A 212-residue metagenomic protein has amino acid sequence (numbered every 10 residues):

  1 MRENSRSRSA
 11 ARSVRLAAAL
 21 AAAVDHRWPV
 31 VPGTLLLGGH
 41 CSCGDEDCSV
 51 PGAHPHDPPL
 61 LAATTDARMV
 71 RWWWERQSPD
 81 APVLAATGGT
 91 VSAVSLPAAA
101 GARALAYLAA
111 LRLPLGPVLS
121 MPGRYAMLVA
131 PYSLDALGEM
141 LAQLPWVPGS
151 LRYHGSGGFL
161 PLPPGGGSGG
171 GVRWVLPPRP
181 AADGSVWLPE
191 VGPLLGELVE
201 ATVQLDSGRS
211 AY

Functional and structural regions predicted by a protein language model:
M1-P122, Y132, A181-Y212: Signature for HUH/AEP ssDNA processing cores
M127: Catalytic core of tubulin tyrosine ligase-like
Y132-Y212: DNA replication initiation modules
